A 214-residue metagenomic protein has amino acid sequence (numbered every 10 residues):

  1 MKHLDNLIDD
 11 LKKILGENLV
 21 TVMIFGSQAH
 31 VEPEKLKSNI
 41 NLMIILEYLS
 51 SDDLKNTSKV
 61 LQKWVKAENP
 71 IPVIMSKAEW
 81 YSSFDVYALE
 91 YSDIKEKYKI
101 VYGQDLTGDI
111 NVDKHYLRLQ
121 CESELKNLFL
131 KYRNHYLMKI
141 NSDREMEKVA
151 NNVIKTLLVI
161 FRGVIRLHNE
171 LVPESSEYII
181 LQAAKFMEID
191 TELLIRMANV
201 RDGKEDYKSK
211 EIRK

Functional and structural regions predicted by a protein language model:
M1-I14, H30-K37, L42-Y87: Metal-dependent nucleotidyltransferase catalytic core
L4, N111, H115-K214: Conserved nucleotidyltransferase catalytic core and NTase-mimicking acidic/glycine-rich helix/loop elements in nucleic
L15, L19: Active-site palm subdomain of RNA-directed nucleic acid polymerases
V20-Q28: Short gly/ser-rich loop at a beta-strand->alpha-helix junction or flexible surface loop bordering the NTP-binding
S27, K77-E79, N199-D202: Residues that form or immediately flank small-molecule/cofactor binding pockets and catalytic motifs
L54, S58-K148: Conserved NTP/Mg2+-binding pocket subregion across the NTase superfamily
